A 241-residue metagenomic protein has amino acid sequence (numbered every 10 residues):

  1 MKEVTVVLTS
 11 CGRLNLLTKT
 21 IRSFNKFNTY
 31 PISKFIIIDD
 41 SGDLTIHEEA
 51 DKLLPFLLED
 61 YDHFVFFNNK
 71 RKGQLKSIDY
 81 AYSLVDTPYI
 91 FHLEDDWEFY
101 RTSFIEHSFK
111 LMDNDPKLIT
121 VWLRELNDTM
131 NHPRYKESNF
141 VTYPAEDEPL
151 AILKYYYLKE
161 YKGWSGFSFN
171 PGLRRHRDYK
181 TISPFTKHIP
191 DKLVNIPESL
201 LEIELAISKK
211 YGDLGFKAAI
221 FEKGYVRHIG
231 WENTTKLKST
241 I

Functional and structural regions predicted by a protein language model:
E3-T5, K34: Cell-envelope/extracellular polymer assembly enzymes that use nucleotide-activated donors
R13-F27: Short, well-formed alpha-helical segments that are part of the catalytic scaffolds of diverse glycosyltransferases
K19, W164-I241: C-terminal catalytic/acceptor-binding lobe
N25-V65: Acidic donor-binding segment of Leloir-type glycosyltransferases
N69-L84: Glycine-rich, basic loop-to-helix element that forms the pyrophosphate-binding segment of sugar-nucleotide handling
P88-E98: Short beta-strand-to-loop acidic/aromatic patch adjacent to the donor-nucleotide binding site
T102-L123: Conserved donor-nucleotide/metal-binding helix-loop-beta segment in metal-dependent transferases, i.e., the alpha-helix
V121-E137: Short beta-strand-to-loop element that shapes/binds the nucleotide-sugar donor at the catalytic cleft/hinge
